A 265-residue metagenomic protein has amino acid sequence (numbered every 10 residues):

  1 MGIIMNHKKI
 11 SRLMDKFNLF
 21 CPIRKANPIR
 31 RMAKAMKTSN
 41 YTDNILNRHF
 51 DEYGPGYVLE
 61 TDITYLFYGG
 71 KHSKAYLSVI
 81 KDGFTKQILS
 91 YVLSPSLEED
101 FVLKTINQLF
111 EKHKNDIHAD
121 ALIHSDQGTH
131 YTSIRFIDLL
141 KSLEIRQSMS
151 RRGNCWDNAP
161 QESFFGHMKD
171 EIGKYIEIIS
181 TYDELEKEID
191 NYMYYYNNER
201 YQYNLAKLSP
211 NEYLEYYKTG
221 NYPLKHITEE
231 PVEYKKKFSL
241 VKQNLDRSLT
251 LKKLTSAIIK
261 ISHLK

Functional and structural regions predicted by a protein language model:
M1-G54, N154, P210, L214-T219: Basic, flexible linker segments flanking DNA-binding modules in nucleic acid-interacting mobile-element proteins
I10, M14, L46, D62 (+11 more regions): Mobile genetic element proteins and their domesticated derivatives, centered on retroelements and DNA transposons
A33, S125-Q127, S133-I137, M149-D170 (+3 more regions): RNase H-like two-metal-ion nuclease catalytic core shared by retroviral integrases and related mobile-element nucleases
R48-L89, P95: An active-site-proximal beta-strand-loop segment
H72-S73, T132-I134: Catalytic cores and conserved motifs of cyclic dinucleotide signaling enzymes
S73, V92-D116: Active-site beta-loop-alpha junctions of metal-dependent nucleic acid enzymes, especially the RNase H-like/DDE
D116-Y131, A206-N211: Acidic/histidine-rich, metal-coordinating catalytic segments
K141-I145, H167-K265: C-terminal domain-tail junction helix/linker
